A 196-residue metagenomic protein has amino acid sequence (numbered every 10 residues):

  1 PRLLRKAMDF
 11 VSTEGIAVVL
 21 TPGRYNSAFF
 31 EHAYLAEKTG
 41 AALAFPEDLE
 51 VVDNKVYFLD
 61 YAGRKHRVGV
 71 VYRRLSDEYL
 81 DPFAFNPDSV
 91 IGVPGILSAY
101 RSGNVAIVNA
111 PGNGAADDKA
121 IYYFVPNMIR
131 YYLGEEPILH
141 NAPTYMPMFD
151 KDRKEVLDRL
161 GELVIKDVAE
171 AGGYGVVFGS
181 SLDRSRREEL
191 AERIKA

Functional and structural regions predicted by a protein language model:
P1-A196: Domain-scale recognition of functional cores that engage charged ligands
